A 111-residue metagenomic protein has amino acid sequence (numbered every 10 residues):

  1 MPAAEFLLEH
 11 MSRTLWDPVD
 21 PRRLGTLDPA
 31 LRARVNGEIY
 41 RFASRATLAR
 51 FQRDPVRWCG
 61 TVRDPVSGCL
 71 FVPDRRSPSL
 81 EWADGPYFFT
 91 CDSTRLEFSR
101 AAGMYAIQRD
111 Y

Functional and structural regions predicted by a protein language model:
T14, T61: Residues immediately within or flanking Cys/His clusters that coordinate Zn2+ in small zinc-binding modules
D17, A33, Y40-F42, L80 (+2 more regions): Fold-core signature of tandem repeat domains
D17-D20, A33, D64-S67: Short cysteine-rich clusters marking metal-coordination/redox-active sites
L24, F71: Cys/His-rich microdomains that often coordinate metals
P29-V35, R76-W82: Short cysteine/histidine-rich zinc-coordinating motifs and their immediately flanking basic loops
R45-C59, S93-D110: Short metal-binding segments enriched for Cys and/or His
